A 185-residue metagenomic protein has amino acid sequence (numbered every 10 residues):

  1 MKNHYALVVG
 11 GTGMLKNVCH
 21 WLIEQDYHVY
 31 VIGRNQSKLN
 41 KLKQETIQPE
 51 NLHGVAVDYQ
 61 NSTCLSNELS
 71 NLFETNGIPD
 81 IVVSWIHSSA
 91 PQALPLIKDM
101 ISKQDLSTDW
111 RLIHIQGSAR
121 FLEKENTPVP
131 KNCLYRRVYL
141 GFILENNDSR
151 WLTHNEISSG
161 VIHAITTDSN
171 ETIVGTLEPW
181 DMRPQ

Functional and structural regions predicted by a protein language model:
M1-Y30: Canonical Rossmann dinucleotide-binding motif of NAD(H)/NADP(H)-dependent dehydrogenases/reductases, specifically
G11, R34, G117: Cofactor-binding loop segments of dinucleotide-utilizing enzymes, especially the Rossmann-like FAD- and NAD(P)+-binding
D26-K41: Conserved glycine-rich Rossmann-like NAD(P)H-binding loop of the short-chain dehydrogenase/reductase
V29, L52, Y135: Hydrophobic anchor at the start of a short beta-strand that flanks the dinucleotide cofactor-binding loop
K38, T63, L69, F73 (+2 more regions): Rossmann-like short-chain dehydrogenase/reductase
N40-L42, E123-E125, E145-W151: Short, charged, surface-exposed secondary-structure boundary motifs
T46-C64, S84-H87: Rossmann-fold cofactor-recognition segment
I143-P184: C-terminal helical subdomain
